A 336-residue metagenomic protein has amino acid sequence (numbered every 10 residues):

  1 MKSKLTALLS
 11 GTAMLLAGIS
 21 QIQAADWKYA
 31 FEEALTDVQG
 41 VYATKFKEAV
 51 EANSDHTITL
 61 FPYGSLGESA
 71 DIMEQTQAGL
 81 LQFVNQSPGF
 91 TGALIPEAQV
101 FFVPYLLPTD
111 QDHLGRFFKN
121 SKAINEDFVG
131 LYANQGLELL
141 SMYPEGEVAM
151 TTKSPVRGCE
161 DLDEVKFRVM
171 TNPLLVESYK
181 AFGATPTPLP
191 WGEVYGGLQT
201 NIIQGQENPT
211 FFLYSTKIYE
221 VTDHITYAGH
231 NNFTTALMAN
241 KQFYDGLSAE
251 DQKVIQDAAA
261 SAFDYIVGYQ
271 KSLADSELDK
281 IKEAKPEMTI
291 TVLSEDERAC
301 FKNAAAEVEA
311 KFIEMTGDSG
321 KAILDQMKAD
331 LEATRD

Functional and structural regions predicted by a protein language model:
M1-L9: Bacterial N-terminal signal peptides that target proteins for export
S10-T12, A25-L114, D127-D336: N-terminal secretory/targeting leader peptides
G18-A24: Sec/Tat signal peptide C-region and signal peptidase I cleavage site
F117-K119: Ser/Thr/Gly-rich flexible loops in soluble cytosolic domains mediating phosphotransfer, phosphorylation
K122-I124: Core domains of carbohydrate- and sulfate-ester-processing enzymes
